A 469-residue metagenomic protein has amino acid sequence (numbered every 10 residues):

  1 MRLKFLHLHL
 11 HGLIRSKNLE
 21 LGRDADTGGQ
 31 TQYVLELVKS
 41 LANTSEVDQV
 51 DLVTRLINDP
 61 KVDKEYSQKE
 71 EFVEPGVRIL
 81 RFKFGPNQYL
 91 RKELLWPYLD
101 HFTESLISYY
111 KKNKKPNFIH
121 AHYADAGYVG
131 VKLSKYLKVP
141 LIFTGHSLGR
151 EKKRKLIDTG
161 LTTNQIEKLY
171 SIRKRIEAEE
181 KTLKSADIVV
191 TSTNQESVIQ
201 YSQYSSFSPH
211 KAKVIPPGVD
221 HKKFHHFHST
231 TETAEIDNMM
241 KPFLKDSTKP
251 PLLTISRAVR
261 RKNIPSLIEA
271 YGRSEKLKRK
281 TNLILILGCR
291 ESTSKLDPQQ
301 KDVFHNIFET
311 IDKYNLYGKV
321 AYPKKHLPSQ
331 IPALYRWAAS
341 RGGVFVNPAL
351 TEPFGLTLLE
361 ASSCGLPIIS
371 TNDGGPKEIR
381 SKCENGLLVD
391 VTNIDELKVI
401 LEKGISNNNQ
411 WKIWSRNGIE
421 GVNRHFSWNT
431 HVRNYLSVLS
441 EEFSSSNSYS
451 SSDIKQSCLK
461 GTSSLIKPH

Functional and structural regions predicted by a protein language model:
M1-H469: Catalytic cores of nucleotide-sugar-dependent glycosyltransferases that transfer UDP/GDP/TDP-activated
